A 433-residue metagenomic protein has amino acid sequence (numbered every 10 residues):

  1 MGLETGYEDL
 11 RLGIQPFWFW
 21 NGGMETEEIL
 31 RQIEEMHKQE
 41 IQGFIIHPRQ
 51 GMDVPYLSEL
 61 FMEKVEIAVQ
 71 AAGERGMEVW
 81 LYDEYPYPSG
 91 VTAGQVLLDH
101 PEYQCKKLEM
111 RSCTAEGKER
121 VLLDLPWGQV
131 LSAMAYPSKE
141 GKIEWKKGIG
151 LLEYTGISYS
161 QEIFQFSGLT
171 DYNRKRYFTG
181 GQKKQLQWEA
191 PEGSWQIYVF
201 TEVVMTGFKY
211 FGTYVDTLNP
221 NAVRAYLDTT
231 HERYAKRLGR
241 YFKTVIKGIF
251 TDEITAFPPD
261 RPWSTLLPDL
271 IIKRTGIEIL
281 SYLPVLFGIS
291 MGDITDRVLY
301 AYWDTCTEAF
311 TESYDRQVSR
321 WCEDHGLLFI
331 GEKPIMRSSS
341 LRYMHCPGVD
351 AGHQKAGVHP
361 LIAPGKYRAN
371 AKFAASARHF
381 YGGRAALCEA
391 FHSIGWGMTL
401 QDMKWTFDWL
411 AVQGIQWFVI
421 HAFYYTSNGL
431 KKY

Functional and structural regions predicted by a protein language model:
M1-E8, G13, L30-Q39, L57-Y300: Mature extracytoplasmic enzyme cores
R11, P88-A93, E323-Y433: Hydrophobic targeting/anchoring helices
Q15-E27, N219, H392-T399: Active-site mouth loops of central-metabolism enzymes
G23-M36, L227-L238, K333-S340, T399-F407: Short, acidic/polar
E28-R49, I67-Q70, E78, M336-S339 (+1 more regions): Catalytic domains of carbohydrate-active enzymes, especially glycoside hydrolases
R31, E35, L60-Q70, S313-R320 (+2 more regions): Alpha-helical scaffolding segments of alpha/beta enzyme cores, especially the outer helices of TIM-barrel or partial
Q42-G73, Y82-D83, P88, A93 (+2 more regions): Aromatic/His-enriched, Gly/Pro-containing loop or helix-boundary segments that lie immediately adjacent to catalytic
V79-G90, V245-E253, Y302-M336, L387-H392 (+1 more regions): Aromatic-lined carbohydrate-recognition surfaces of secreted/lumenal glycan-active proteins
